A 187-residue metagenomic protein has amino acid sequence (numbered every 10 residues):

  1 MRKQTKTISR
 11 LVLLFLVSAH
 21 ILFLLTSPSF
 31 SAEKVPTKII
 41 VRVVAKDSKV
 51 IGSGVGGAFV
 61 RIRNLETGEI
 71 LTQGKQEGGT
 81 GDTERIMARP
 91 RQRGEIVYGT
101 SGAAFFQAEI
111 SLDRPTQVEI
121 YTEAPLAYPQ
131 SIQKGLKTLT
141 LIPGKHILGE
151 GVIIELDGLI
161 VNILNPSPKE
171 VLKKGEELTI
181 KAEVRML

Functional and structural regions predicted by a protein language model:
V12-L24: Bacterial N-terminal signal peptides
S29-E33: Boundary at the C-terminal end of the N-terminal hydrophobic targeting segment
R42-G52, E183-L187: Short amphipathic, basic-aromatic surface patches that mediate peripheral association with negatively charged
G52-F59: Short coil-to-beta strand junction motifs in C2/discoidin
F59-R63, Y121: Beta-strand signatures of extracellular beta-sandwich domains
T67-V118: Tryptophan-paired
D113-Q117, E123-Q133: Short acidic/polar inter-strand loop motif in beta-rich domains
L141-L187: Short, compositionally biased P/S/T/A/G/V-rich stretches that sit at domain boundaries
